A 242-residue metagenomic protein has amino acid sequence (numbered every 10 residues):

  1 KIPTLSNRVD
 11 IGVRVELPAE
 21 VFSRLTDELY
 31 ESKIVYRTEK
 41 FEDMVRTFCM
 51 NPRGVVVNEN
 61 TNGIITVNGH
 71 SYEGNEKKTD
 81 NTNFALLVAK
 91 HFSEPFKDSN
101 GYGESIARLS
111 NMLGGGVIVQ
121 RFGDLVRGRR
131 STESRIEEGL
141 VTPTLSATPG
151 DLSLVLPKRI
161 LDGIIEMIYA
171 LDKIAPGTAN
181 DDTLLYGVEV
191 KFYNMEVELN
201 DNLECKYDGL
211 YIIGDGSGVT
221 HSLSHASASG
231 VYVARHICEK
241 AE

Functional and structural regions predicted by a protein language model:
K1-E242: Residues forming the flavin
